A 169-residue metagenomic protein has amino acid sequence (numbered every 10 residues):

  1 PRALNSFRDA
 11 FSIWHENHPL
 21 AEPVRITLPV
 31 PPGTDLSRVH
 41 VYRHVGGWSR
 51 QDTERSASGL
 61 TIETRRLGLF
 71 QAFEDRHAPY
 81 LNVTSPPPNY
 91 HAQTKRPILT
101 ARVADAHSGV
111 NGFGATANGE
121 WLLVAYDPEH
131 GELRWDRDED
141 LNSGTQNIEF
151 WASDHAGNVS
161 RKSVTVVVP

Functional and structural regions predicted by a protein language model:
P1-V45: Proteolytic processing hotspots in large secreted/extracellular or virion-associated proteins and select intracellular
H18-L20, N89-K95: Short, solvent-exposed loop/linker segments at the N-terminal edge of repeated beta-sheet extracellular domains
R25-P31, I98-A106, W151: Short edge beta-strand/loop segments characteristic of extracellular beta-sandwich folds
H44-R66: Short, surface-exposed beta-strand/turn "edge" patches of beta-sheet domains
G59, A106-P169: Long, low-complexity serine/threonine/glycine- and acidic-rich segments characteristic of extracellular
T61-A78: C-terminal beta-strand-rich structural cap/linker in extracellular carbohydrate-active enzymes
R65-L67, R96, S143-N147: Extracellular Ig-like/FN3 beta-sandwich strand-entry sites
R76-Y80, P86-P87: Proline-centered linker/hinge motifs at extracellular inter-domain junctions
